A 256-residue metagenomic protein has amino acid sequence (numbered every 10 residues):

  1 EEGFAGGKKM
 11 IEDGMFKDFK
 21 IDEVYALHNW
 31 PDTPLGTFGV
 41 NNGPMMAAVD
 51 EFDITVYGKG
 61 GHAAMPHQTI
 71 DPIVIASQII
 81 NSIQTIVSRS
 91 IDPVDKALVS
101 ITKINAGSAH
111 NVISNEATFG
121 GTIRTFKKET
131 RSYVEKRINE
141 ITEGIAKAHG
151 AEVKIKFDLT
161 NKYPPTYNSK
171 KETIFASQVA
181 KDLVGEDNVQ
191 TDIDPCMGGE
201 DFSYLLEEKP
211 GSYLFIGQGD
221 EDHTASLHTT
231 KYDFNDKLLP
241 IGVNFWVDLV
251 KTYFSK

Functional and structural regions predicted by a protein language model:
E1-S114, G199-E200: Histidine/acidic-residue-rich, glycine-tolerant segments that coordinate divalent metal ions
S77-K256: Metal-dependent amide/peptide-bond hydrolase catalytic core, centered on the "pita-bread" metallohydrolase fold
